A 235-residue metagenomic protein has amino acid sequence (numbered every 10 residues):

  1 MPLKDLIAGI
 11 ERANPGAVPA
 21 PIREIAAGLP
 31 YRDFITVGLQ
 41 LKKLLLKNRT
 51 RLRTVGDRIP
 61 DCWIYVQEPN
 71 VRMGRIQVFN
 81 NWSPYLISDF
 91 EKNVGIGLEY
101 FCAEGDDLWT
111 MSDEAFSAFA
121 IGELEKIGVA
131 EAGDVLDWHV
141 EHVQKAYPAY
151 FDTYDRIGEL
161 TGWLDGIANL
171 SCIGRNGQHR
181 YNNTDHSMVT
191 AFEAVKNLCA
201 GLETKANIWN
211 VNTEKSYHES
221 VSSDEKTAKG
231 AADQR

Functional and structural regions predicted by a protein language model:
M1-G128, A206-S216, S223-R235: Mid-domain catalytic core of redox enzymes that form a hydrophobic substrate pocket/lid adjacent to a catalytic redox
N14, E131-G133, A168, E203: Secondary-structure boundary/capping signal
F34, A130-H142, K205-A206: A short coil-to-beta-strand element that immediately follows conserved catalytic motifs
T50, V135-L136, R175: Short loop/turn and capping residues at structural boundaries
E141-Q144, Y150-R235: C-terminal lid/capping helical subdomain adjacent to the catalytic/cofactor pocket in oxidative enzymes
